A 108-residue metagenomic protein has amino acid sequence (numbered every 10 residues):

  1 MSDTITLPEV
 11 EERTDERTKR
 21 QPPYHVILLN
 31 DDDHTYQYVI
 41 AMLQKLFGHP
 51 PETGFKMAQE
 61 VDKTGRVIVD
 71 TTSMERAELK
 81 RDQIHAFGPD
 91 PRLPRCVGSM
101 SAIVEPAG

Functional and structural regions predicted by a protein language model:
M1-G108: Terminal domain-initiation and capping elements
